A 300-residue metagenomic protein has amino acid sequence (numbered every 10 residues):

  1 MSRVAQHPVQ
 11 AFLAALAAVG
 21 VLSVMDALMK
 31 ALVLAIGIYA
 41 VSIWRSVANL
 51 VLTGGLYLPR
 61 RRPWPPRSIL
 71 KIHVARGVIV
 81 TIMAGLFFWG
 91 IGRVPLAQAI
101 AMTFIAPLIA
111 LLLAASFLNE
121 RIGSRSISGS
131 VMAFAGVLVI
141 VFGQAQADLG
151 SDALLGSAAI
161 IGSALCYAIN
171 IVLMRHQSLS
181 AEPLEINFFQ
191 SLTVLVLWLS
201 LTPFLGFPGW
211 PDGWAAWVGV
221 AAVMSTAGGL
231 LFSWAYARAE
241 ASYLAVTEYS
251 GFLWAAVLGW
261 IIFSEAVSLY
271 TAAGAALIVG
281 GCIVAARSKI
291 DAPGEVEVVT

Functional and structural regions predicted by a protein language model:
S2-V4, N49-I69, V137-L149, V194-W214 (+1 more regions): Membrane-interface helix-cap regions at the ends of transmembrane helices in multi-pass membrane proteins
V9-A18, Y57, R62-L86, L154-S163 (+3 more regions): Loop-to-transmembrane-helix transition segments
F12-A15, S68-V78, I122-A135, A153-S157 (+2 more regions): Cytoplasmic-side transmembrane-helix entry/capping segments in multi-pass membrane proteins
G20-A48, I169-T193: Juxtamembrane helix-loop-helix junctions in multi-pass membrane proteins
T53, A147-G206, V296-T300: Transmembrane alpha-helical segments that form core, pore/gating elements of small-molecule transporters/exporters
I100-I105, Q177-T193, G229-W260: Helix-helix packing/entry segments at the starts of transmembrane helices
P107-V131, L253-A272: C-terminal transmembrane-helix exit sites in multi-pass transporters
R125-Q144, Y270-K289: Hydrophobic transmembrane alpha-helices of multi-pass small-molecule transport proteins
